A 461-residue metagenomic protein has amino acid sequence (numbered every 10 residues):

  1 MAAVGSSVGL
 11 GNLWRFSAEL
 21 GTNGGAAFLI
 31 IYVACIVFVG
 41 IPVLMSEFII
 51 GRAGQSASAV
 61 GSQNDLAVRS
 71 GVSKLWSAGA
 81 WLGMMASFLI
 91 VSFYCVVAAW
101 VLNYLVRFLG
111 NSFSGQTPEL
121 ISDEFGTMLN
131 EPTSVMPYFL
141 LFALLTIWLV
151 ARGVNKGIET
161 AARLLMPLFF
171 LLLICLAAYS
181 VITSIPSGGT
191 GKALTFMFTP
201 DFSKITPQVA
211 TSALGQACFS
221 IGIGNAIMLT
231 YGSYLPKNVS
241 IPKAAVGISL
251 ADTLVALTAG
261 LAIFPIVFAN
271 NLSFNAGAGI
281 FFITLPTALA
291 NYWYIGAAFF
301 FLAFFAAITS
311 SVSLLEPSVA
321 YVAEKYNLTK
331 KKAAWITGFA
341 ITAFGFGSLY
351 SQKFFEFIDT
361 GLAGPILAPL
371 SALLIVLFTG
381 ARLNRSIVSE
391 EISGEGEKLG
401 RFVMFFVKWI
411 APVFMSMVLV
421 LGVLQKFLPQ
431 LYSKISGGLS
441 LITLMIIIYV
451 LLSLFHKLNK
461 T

Functional and structural regions predicted by a protein language model:
M1-G11, I90-C95, N130-G153, Y179-T183 (+4 more regions): Hydrophobic, membrane-embedded alpha-helices of multi-pass small-molecule transporters
M1-V4, V8, I31-G71, I266-S273 (+2 more regions): Juxtamembrane transmembrane-helix boundary signature
A2-V4, V33, A80-M84, N111-A151 (+6 more regions): Transmembrane alpha-helical segments of multi-pass small-molecule transport proteins
L10-E19, A26, T146-G157, A178-L194 (+10 more regions): Transmembrane helix-loop junctions in multi-pass membrane proteins
R15-Y32, G51-A57, G61, L82 (+8 more regions): Transmembrane helix-loop boundary segments of multi-pass membrane transporters
E19-N23, A53, S58-L82, C95-A151 (+6 more regions): Inter-helical loop and helix-membrane interface segments of multi-pass membrane transporters/permeases
A78-A86, Y326-G338, G361-G438: C-terminal membrane-solvent junction of multi-pass transporters and transport-like membrane proteins
E159, R163-I308, V312, K325-Y326 (+2 more regions): Membrane-embedded translocation segments of transport machinery
